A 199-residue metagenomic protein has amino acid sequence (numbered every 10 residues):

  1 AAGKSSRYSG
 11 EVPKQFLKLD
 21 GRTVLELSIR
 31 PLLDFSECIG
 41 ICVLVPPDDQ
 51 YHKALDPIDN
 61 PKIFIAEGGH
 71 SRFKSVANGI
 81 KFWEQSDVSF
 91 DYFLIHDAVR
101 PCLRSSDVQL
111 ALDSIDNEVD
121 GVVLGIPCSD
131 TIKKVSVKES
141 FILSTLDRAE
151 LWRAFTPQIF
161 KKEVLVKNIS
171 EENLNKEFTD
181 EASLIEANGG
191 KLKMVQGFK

Functional and structural regions predicted by a protein language model:
A1-D48: N-terminal glycine-rich phosphate-binding loop and ensuing alpha1 helix
L25, G79, D97, P127 (+1 more regions): Residue-level signal for inorganic ion chemistry
F35, N60, E118: Acidic-histidine catalytic/liganding microenvironments
V43, I95, V123-L124: Structural beta-sheet core signal
D48-A54: Short, charged/polar "capping" segments at the starts of alpha-helices and the immediately preceding loops
P57-D91, L174: Short phosphate-binding loop-to-helix
C102-K193: Conserved core of the sugar-phosphate nucleotidyltransferase
K193-K199: Catalytic beta-strand/loop signature of glycosyltransferases that borders the donor
